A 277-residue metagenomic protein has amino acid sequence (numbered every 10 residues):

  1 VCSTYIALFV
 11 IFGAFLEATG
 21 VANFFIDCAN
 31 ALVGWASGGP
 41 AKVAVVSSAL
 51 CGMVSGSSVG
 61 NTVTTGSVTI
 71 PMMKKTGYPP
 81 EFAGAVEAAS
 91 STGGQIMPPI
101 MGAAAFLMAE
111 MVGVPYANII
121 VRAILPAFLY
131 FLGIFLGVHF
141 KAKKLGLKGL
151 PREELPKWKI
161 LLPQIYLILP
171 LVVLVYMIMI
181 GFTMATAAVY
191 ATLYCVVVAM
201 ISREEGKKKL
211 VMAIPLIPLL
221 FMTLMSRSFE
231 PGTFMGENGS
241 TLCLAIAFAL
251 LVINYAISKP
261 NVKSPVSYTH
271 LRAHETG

Functional and structural regions predicted by a protein language model:
V1-V33: Helix-loop-helix hairpins and the membrane-proximal interhelical loops of multi-pass alpha-helical transport proteins
C2-F12, Y166-V173, M184-M200, V211-L219 (+1 more regions): Hydrophobic mid-bilayer segments of alpha-helices in multi-pass membrane transport proteins, especially secondary
F15, T19-N23, L174-T192, E204-E205 (+1 more regions): Flexible hinge motifs at transmembrane-helix junctions and intramembrane kinks/re-entrant loops in multi-pass membrane
I26-G94, I100-L107: Hydrophobic transmembrane alpha-helices that form the pore/transport pathway of multi-pass ion and small-solute
A49, S91, A127, T192-C195: Residue-level recognition of pore/gate-forming positions within transmembrane alpha-helices of multi-pass
I96, A104-P156: Juxtamembrane and boundary regions of transmembrane helices in multi-pass small-molecule transporters and channels
K144-I165, E205-A213: Flexible interhelical linker loops that connect adjacent transmembrane helices in multi-pass membrane transporters
T269-T276: Conserved small/polar residues in nucleotide/adenosyl-binding loops
